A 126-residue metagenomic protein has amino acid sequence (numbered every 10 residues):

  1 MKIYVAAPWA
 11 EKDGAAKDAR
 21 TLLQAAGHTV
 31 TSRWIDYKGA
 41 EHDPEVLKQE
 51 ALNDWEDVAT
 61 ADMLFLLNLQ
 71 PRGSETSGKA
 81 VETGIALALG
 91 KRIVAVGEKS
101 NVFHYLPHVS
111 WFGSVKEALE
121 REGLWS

Functional and structural regions predicted by a protein language model:
M1-S126: Conserved catalytic or regulatory cores that recognize and/or transform ribose-phosphate-containing ligands
